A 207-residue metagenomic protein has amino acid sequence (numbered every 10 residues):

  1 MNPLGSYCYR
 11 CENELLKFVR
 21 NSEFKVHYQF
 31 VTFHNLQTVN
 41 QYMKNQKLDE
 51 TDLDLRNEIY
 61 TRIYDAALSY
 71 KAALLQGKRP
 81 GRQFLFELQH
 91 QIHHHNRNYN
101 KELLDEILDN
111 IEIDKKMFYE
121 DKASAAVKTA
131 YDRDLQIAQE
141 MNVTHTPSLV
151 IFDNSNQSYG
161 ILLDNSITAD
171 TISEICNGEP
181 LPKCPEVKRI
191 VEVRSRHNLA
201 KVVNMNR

Functional and structural regions predicted by a protein language model:
M1, L15-V19, H95, E102-R207: C-terminal cap of thioredoxin/glutaredoxin-like
M1-Y7: Short pre-active-site segment immediately N-terminal to redox-active cysteine/selenocysteine motifs in thiol-based
Y7-C8, V127: Alpha-helix N-cap/loop-to-helix initiation residues
Y9-N96: Structural alpha/beta surface segment adjacent to cysteine/selenocysteine redox centers across thiol/disulfide enzymes
F84, N100-L103: Short, conserved alpha-helical segments within structured domains
